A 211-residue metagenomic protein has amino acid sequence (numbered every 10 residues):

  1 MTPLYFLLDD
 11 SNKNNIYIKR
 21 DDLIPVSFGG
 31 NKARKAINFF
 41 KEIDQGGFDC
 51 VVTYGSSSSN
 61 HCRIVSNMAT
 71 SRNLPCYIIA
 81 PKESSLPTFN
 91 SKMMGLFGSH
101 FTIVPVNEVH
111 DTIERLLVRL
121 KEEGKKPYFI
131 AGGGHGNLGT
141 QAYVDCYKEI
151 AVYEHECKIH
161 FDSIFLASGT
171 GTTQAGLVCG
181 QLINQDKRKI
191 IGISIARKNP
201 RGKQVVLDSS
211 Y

Functional and structural regions predicted by a protein language model:
M1-Y211: PLP-dependent amino-acid enzyme catalytic core
